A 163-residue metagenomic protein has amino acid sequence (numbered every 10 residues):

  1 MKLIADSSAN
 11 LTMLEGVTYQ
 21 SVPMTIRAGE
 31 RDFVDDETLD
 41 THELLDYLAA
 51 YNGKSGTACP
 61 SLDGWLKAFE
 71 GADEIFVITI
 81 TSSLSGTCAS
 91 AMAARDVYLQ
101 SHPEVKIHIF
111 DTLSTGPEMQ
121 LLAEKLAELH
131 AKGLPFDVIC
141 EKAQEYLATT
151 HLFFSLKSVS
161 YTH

Functional and structural regions predicted by a protein language model:
M1, G16-Y19, G71-E74, P103-K106 (+1 more regions): Short coil/turn connectors at secondary-structure junctions
K2-C59: N-terminal glycine-rich anion-binding loop in soluble enzyme alpha/beta folds
L3-A5, T57-A58, V77, H108-D111 (+1 more regions): General beta-strand structural signal in soluble alpha/beta enzymes
T41-L44, L62, A123, F136: Alpha-helix initiation and N-capping motif
A49-L84, A89, A93, C140 (+1 more regions): Glycine-rich phosphate- or other oxyanion-binding loops that anchor nucleotides, phosphorylated ligands
I80, L84-A93, V97-L152: Active-site histidine-anchored catalytic micro-motif
S158: Conserved thiamine diphosphate
T162-H163: Conserved small/polar residues in nucleotide/adenosyl-binding loops
